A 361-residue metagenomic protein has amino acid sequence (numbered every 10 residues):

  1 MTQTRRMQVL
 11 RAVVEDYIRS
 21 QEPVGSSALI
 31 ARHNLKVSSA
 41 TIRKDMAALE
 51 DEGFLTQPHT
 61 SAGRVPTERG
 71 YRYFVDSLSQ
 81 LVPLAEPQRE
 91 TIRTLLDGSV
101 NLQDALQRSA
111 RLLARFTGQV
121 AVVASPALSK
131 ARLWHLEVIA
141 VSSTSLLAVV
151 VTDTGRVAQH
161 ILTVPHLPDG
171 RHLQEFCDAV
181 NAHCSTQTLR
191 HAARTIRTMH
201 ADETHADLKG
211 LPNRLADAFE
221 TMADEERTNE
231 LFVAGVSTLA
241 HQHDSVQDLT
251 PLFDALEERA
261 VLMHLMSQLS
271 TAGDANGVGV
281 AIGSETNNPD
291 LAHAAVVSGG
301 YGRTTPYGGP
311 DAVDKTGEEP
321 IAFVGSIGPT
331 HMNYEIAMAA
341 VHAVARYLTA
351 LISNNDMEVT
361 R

Functional and structural regions predicted by a protein language model:
M1-T2, V37, P66, L84: Alpha-helical hairpin
T2, R6-L10: Short, leucine-enriched amphipathic alpha-helices that occur as contiguous helical runs
E15-E22: Short helix-capping/hinge SLiMs at alpha-helix to coil transitions
V24-L78: N-terminal helix-turn-helix
R72, D76-R361: Intrinsically disordered, acidic Ser/Thr/Pro-rich low-complexity regulatory segments
